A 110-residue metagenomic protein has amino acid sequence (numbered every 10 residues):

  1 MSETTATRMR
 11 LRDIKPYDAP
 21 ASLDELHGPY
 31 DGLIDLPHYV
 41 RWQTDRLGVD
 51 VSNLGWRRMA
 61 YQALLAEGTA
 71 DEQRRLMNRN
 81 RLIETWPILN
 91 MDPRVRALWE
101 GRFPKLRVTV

Functional and structural regions predicted by a protein language model:
M1-V110: Long, compositionally biased intrinsically disordered regulatory segments in eukaryotic proteins
